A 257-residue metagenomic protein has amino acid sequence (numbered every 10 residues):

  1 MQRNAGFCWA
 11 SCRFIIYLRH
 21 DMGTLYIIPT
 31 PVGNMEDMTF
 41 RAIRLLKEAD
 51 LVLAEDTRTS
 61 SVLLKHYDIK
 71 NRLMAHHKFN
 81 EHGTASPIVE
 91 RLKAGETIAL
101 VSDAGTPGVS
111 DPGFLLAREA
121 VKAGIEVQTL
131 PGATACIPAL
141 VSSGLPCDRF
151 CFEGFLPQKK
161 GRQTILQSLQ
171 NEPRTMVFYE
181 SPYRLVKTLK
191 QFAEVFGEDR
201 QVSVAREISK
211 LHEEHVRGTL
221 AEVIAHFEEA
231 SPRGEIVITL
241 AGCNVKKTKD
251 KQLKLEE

Functional and structural regions predicted by a protein language model:
Q2, Y17-H20: Low-complexity, intrinsically disordered or signal/transmembrane-proximal segments
L18, T175, Y179-E257: A contiguous loop/helix-start segment that scaffolds small-molecule binding in enzyme catalytic cores
H20-K78: Glycine-rich, flexible N-terminal cofactor/catalytic loop recognition
H76-E81, L156-P157: Conserved helicase motor
A85-T134: Glycine/small-residue-rich loop that forms an oxyanion/phosphate-binding "nest" at active or ligand-binding sites
R91, G161-V177, T239, K246: A charged, well-structured terminal subsegment
L115-E172: Class I SAM-dependent methyltransferase SAM-binding "motif I" and its flanking Rossmann-like core
